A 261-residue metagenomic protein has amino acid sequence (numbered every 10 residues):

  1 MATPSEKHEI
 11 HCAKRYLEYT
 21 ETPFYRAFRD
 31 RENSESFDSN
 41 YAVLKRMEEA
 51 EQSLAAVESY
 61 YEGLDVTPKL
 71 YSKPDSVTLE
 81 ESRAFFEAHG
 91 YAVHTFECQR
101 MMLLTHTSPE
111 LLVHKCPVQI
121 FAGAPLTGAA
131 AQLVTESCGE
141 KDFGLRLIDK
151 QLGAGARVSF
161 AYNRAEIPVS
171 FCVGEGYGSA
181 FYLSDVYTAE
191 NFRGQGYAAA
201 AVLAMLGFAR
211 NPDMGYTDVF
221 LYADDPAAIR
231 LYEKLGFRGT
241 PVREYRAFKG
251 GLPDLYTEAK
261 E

Functional and structural regions predicted by a protein language model:
M1-T67, L79, R83, G139-G144: N-terminal charged segments
A2-K7, Y41-E48, E97-R100, L104-L145 (+1 more regions): Short amphipathic alpha-helix that is part of the acyltransferase structural core
D30-N40, E175-S184, R193: A conserved beta-turn-beta hairpin within the catalytic core of GNAT-like acetyltransferases that forms part
A50-E58, T188, G194-A209, K234: Conserved acetyl-CoA-binding loop-helix of GNAT-fold acetyltransferases
A50-P117, F121-P125, R246-F248: Acyl-donor-binding surface of acyltransferase catalytic domains
L64-P74, A209-A223: Conserved GNAT acetyl-CoA-binding A-motif
V77-V93, A199, D224-V242: Conserved active-site alpha-helix within GNAT-family acetyltransferase domains
D142-A189: A conserved beta-strand-loop-helix scaffold within acyl/acetyltransferase catalytic domains
